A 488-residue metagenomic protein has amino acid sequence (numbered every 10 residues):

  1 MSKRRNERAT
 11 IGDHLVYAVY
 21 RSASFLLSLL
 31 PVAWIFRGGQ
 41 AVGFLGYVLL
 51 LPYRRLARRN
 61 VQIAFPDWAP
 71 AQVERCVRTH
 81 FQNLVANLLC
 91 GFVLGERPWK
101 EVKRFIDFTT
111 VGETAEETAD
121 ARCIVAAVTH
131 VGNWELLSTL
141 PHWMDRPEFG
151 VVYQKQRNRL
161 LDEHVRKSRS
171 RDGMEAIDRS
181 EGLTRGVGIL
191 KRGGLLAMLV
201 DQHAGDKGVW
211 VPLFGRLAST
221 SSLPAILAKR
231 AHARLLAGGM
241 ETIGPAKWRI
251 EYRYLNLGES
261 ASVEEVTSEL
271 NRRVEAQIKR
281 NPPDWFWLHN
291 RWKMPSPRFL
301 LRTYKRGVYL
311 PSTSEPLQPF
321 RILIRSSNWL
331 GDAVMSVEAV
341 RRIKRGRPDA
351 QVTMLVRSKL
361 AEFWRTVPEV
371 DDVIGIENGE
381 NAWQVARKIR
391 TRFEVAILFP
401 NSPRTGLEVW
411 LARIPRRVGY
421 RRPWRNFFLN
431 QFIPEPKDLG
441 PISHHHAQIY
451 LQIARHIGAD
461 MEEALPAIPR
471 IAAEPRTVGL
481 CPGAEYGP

Functional and structural regions predicted by a protein language model:
S2-R4, R8-I11, R75-R78, T118-A119 (+3 more regions): Non-catalytic C-terminal accessory region of glycerolipid acyltransferases and related lyso-lipid remodeling enzymes
S2-V128, N133, D162-K167, G173 (+1 more regions): Membrane-anchoring hydrophobic helices of lipid-metabolizing enzymes
L51-R54, A71, V85-N87, E116 (+6 more regions): Catalytic machinery of carbohydrate-active enzymes, primarily nucleotide-sugar-dependent glycosyltransferases
V85-F108, G150-S180, M354-W383: Membrane-interfacial amphipathic helices and adjacent loop/beta segments that form the lipid-substrate binding surface
F108, A176, V211-L213, W292 (+1 more regions): Short clusters of hydrophobic/aromatic residues that line enzyme substrate/ligand-binding pockets
R122-S180, H203-V209, R216, A361: Catalytic core of membrane glycerolipid acyltransferases/transacylases, capturing the structured, soluble-facing
R122-V128, F149, G194-M198, A233 (+2 more regions): Generic beta-sheet signal
E148, E175, L195, H232-R234 (+2 more regions): Residue-level detector of anion-binding/catalytic polar loops
